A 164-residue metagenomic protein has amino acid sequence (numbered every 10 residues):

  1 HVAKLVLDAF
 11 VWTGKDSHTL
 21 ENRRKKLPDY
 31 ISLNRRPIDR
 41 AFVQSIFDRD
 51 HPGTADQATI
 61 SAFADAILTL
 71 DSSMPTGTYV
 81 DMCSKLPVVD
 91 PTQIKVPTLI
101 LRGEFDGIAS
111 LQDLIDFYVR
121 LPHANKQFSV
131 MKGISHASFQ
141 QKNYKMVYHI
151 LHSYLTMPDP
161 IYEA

Functional and structural regions predicted by a protein language model:
V2-A3, N125: Core-facing hydrophobic residues within beta-strands of well-ordered domains
V6-D16: Active-site nucleophile loop of the alpha/beta-hydrolase fold
D16-L99: Alpha/beta-hydrolase
K95-D106, K132: Conserved strand-to-loop "acid loop" that flanks and positions the catalytic carboxylate
G107-D113: Conserved alpha/beta-hydrolase "acid-adjacent" motif
F128-Y148: Catalytic histidine-centered segment of alpha/beta-hydrolase-like enzymes
K142, T156-A164: Alpha/beta-hydrolase-fold serine-hydrolase catalytic core, especially in secreted/extracellular enzymes
V147, L151, L155: Hydrophobic "lid"/C-terminal helical patch of Rossmann-like NAD(P)-dependent dehydrogenase/epimerase domains
